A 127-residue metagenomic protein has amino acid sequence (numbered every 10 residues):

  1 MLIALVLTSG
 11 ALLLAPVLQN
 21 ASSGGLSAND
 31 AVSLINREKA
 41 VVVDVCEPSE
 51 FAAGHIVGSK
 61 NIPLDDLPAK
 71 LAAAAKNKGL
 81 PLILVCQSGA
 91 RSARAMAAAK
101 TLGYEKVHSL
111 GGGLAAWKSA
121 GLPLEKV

Functional and structural regions predicted by a protein language model:
M1-A40, P48-P81, A90-V127: Rhodanese-like catalytic fold shared by cysteine-dependent sulfurtransferases and DSP/PTP-type phosphatases
V43: Conserved beta/loop motifs at nucleotide-recognition and modification sites
C86: Short cysteine clusters
